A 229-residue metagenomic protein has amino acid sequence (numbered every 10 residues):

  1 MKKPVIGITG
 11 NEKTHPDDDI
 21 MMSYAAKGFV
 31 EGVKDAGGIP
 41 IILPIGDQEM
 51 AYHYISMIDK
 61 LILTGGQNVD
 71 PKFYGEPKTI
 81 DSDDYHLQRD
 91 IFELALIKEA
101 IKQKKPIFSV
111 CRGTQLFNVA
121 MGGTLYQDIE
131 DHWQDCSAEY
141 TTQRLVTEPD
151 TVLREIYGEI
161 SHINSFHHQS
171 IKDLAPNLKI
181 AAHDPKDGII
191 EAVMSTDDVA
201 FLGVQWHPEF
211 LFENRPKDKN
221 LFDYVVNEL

Functional and structural regions predicted by a protein language model:
M1-V110, E130-T141, V146-I156, H168 (+3 more regions): N-terminal beta1-alpha1 cap of cysteine-dependent amidohydrolase-like domains
S109, G113, N118, G122: Gly/Ala-rich beta-loop-alpha elbow adjacent to hydrolase catalytic centers
T124-Q127: Short, well-structured active-site flanking segments
S165: Short, basic/aromatic recognition patches
L202-Q205: Active-site-proximal beta-strand elements of phosphoester/diester hydrolases
